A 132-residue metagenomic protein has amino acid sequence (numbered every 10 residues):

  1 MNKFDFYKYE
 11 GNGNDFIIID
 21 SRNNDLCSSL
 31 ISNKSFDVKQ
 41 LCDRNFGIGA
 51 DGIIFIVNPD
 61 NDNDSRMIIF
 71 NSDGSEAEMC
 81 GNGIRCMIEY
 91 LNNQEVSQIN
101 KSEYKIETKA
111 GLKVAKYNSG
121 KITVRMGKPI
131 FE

Functional and structural regions predicted by a protein language model:
M1-S119: A glycine-rich beta-to-alpha transition motif near the start of alpha/beta enzyme domains, typified by
G127-I130: Ligand-binding beta-strand-loop-alpha-helix segment within the catalytic cores of soluble metabolic enzymes
